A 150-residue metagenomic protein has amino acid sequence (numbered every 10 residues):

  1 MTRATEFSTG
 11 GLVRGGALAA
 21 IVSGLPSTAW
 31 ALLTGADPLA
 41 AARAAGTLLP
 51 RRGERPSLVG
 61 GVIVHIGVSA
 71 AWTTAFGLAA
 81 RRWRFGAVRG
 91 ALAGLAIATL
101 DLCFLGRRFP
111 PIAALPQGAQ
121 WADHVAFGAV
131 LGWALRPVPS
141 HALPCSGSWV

Functional and structural regions predicted by a protein language model:
M1-V150: Short amphipathic, positively biased membrane-proximal segments that drive organelle/inner-membrane targeting
